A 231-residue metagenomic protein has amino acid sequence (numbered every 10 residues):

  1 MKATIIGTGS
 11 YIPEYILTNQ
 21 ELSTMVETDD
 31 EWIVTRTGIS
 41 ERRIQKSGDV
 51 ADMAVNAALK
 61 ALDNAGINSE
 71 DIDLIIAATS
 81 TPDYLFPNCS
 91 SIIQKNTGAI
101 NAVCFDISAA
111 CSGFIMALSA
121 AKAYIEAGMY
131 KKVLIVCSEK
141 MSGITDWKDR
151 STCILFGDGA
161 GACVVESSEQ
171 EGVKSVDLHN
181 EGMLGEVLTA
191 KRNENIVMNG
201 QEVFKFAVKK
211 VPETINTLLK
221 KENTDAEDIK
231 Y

Functional and structural regions predicted by a protein language model:
M1-S47, D149-K209, E213-T217: Condensing-enzyme catalytic core mediating Claisen C-C bond formation in acyl metabolism
I5-G7, G48-F105, T224-Y231: Conserved beta-ketoacyl condensing-enzyme motif
Y11, A78-D83, A109-F114, C137-S142 (+1 more regions): Acidic, glycine-rich active-site loops and adjacent beta-strand->loop/helix elements that engage anionic groups
I33, E70-A78, F105-S108, K131-S138 (+2 more regions): Beta-strand segments within the central parallel beta-sheet cores of soluble alpha/beta enzyme folds
V34-R36, S40-D52, S80-V133: Conserved catalytic cysteine-centered active-site region of acyl-thioester-dependent Claisen-condensing enzymes
A54-A61, A117-A121, T214-I215: Buried hydrophobic packing segments
E126-G157: Flexible, glycine-rich active-site loops centered on histidine and acidic residues that chelate a metal or position
